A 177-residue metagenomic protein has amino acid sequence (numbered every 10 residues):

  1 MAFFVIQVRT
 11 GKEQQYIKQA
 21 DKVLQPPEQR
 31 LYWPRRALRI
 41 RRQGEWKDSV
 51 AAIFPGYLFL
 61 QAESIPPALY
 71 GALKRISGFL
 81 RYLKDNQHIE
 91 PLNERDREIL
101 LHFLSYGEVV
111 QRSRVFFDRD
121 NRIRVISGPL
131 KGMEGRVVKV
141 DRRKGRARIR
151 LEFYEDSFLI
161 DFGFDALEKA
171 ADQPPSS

Functional and structural regions predicted by a protein language model:
M1-R122, R150-S177: Acidic-enriched and Gly/Ser
M133-K139: Short beta-strand-centered aromatic/proline hotspots
R142-R143, Y154: Short strand-connecting beta-turns/loops that link adjacent beta-strands
K144-I149: Short aromatic-glycine-enriched beta-strand elements
